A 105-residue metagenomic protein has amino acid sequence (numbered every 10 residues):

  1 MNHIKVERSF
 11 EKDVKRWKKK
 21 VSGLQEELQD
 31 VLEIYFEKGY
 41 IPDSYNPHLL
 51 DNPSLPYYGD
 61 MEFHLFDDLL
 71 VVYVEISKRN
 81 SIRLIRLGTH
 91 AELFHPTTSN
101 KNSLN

Functional and structural regions predicted by a protein language model:
M1-E33: Arg/Lys-rich, positively charged N-terminal/basic patches that mediate binding to nucleic acids
H3, S22, F63-L70, V74-N105: Enriched for short, Lys/Arg-rich terminal
V31, L50-S54, L70-V74: Short alpha-helical linear motifs
I34, K38, D43, N80 (+1 more regions): Preference for short coil/turn "hinge" residues that link or interrupt alpha-helices
F36-F63, K101: A short, surface-exposed loop/turn module that caps and links secondary-structure elements
